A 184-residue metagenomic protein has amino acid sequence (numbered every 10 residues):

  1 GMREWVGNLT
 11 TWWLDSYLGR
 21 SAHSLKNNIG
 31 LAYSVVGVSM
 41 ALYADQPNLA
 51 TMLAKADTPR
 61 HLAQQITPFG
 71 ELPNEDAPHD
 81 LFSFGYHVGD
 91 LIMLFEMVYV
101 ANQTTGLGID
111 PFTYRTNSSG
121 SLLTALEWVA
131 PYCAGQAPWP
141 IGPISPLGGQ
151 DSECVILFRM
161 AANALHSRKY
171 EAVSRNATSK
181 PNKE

Functional and structural regions predicted by a protein language model:
G1-T105: Aromatic-lined, polymer-binding surfaces characteristic of secreted/periplasmic polysaccharide-degrading enzymes
P111-E184: CBM-like carbohydrate-recognition segments
